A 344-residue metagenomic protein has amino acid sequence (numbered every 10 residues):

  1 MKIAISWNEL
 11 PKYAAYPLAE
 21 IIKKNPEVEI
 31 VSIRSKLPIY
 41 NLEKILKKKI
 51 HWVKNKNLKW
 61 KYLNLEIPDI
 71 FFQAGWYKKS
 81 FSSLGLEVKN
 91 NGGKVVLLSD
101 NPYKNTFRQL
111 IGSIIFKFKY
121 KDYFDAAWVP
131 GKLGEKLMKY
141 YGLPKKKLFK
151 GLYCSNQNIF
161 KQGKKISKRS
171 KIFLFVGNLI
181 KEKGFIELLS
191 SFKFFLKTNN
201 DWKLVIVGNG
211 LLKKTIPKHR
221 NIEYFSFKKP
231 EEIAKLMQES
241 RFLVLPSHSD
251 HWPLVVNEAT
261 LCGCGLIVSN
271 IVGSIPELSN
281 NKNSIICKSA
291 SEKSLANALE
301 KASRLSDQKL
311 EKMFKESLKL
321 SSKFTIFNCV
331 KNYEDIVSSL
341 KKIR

Functional and structural regions predicted by a protein language model:
L10, V95-I111, Y123-A126: A short, histidine- and acid-enriched strand-loop-helix "catalytic/donor-clamping" loop that lines the nucleotide-sugar
F124-Q162: Donor nucleotide-sugar binding/catalytic pocket of nucleotide-sugar-dependent glycosyltransferases
K165-K183, L189-K193: Conserved donor-binding/catalytic core segment of Leloir-type glycosyltransferases
K214-E231: Nucleotide-activated donor-binding/catalytic signature segment of Leloir-type glycosyltransferases, i.e., the conserved
S226-F227, N281, I285-E292, K301-D307: Conserved acidic donor-binding segment of nucleotide-sugar-dependent glycosyltransferases
F227-K228, K235-S240: Short alpha-helical donor nucleotide-sugar binding micro-motif in glycosyltransferases
H248: Aromatic "clamp/platform" in nucleotide-sugar-dependent glycosyltransferases that forms part of the donor/acceptor
G265-S269: Short hydrophobic beta-strand element within catalytic cores of glycosyltransferases and related nucleotide-activated
